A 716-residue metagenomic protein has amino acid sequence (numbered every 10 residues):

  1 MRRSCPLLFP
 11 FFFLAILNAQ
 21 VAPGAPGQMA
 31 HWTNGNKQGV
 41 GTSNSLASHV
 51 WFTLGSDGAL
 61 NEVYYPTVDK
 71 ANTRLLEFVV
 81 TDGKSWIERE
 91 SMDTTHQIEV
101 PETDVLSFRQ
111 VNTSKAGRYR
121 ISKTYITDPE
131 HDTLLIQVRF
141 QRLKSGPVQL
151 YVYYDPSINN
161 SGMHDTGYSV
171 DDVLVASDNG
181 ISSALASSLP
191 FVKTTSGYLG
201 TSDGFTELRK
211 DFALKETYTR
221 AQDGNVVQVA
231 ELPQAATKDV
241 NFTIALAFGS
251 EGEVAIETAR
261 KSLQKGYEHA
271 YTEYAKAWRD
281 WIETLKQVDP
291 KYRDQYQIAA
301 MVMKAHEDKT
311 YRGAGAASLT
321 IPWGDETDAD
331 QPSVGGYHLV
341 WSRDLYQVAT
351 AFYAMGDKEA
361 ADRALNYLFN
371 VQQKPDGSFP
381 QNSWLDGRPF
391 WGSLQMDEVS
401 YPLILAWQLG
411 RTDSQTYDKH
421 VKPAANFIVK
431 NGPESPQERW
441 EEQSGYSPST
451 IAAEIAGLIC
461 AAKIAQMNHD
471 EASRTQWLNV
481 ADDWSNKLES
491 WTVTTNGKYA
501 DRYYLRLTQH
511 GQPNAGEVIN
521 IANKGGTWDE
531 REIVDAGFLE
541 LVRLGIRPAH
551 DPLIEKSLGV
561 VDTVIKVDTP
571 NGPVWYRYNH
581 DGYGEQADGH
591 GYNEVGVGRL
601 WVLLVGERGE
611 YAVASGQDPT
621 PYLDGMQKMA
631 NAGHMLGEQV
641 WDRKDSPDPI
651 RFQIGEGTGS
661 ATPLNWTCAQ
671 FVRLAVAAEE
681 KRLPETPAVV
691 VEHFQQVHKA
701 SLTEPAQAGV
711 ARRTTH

Functional and structural regions predicted by a protein language model:
V21-D69, Y337-V340, W391-L409, A515-N520 (+2 more regions): C-terminal capping/lid segments that line or modulate ligand- or cofactor-binding pockets
V21-M29, G117-R120, I126-G336, T686-H716: Acidic/polar, glycine-enriched structural segments that form the non-catalytic walls/loops of the carbohydrate-binding
A25-N112, A184-L208, A277-T284, D289 (+1 more regions): An extended acidic
Q110, Q137-Q141, A247, I282-P290 (+8 more regions): Well-ordered alpha-helical scaffold segments within catalytic/enzyme domains
R142-L143, D165-V170, Q234-A236, E268-A275 (+4 more regions): Aromatic-rich carbohydrate-recognition surfaces in CAZymes
G162, A176-R209, K286-Q295, M301 (+5 more regions): Extended ligand-binding clefts on enzyme/binding-domain cores
V302-Y311, G356-F379, R411, Q415-Q437 (+6 more regions): Long, well-ordered core segments of solenoidal/helical folds
P322-V334, F379-L394, K430-Y446, A515-K524 (+1 more regions): Acidic/His metal-coordination segments adjacent to aromatic residues that form catalytic metal sites in metalloenzymes
